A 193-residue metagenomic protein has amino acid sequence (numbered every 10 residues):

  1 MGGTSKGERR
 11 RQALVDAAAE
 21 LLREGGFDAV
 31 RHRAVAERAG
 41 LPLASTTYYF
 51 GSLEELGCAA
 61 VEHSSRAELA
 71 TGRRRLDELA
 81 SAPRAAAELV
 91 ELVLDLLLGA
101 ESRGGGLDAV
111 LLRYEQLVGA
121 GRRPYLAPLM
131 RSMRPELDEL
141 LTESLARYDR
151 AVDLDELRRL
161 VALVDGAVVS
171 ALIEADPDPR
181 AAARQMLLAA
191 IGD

Functional and structural regions predicted by a protein language model:
M1-R9: N-terminal intrinsically disordered/low-complexity leader segments
R9-A19, V35, A60-S64, E68 (+1 more regions): Generic hydrophobic, amphipathic alpha-helix propensity
R10, L53, A60, S64 (+3 more regions): Hydrophobic/aromatic residues within well-ordered alpha-helical segments
A13, A17-G25, T71, R75-E78 (+3 more regions): Solvent-exposed, amphipathic alpha-helical segments
A13, L21-A59: Helix-turn-helix
L69-A70, G104-Y114, G121-Y148, D155-R158 (+1 more regions): Amphipathic alpha-helical packing segments from all-alpha helical-bundle domains
A70-V110, L157-L160: Hydrophobic alpha-helical connector segments
L126-R131, A146-D193: Hydrophobic/aromatic-rich alpha-helical bundle segments in the mid-to-C-terminal region
